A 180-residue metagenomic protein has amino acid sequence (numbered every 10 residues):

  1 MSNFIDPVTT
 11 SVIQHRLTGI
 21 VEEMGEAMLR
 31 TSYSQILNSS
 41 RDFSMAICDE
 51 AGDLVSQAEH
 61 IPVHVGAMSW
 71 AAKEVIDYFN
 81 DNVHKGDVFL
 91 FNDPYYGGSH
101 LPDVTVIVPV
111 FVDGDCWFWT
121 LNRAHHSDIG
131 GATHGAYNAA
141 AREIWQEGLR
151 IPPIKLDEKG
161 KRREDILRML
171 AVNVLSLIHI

Functional and structural regions predicted by a protein language model:
S2-H64, S69: Long, charge-dense accessory insertions within large macromolecular proteins
E50-Q57, S69, K73-D93: Regulatory sensory and allosteric helical modules in signal-transduction proteins and certain transcription factors
V63-V75, S127-A136: A short, polar/charged loop-to-alpha-helix boundary motif
V88-D93, L101-I107: GAF sensory domains
G97-D103, I129-G130: Short, Lys/Arg- and Gly-enriched loop/turn segments at beta-strand edges
D103-D113, L121: A short, hydrophobic, proline-anchored segment that marks a local hinge/packing element in signaling and regulatory
C116-L175: Gly/Pro-rich active-site capping loops and adjacent beta-alpha segments that organize cofactor/substrate pockets
I178-I180: Conserved small/polar residues in nucleotide/adenosyl-binding loops
